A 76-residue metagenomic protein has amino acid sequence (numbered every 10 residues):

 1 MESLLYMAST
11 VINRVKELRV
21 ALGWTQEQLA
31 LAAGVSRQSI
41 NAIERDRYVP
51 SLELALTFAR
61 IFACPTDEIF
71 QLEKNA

Functional and structural regions predicted by a protein language model:
M1-Y6, R60, F70-A76: Short, charged recognition helix plus adjacent turn of helix-turn-helix-like nucleic-acid-binding domains
S9, V20-A21, Y48-V49: Short amphipathic helical patch at the helix-1/turn junction of helix-turn-helix
N13-A32: Short basic helix-loop element that most often maps to the first helix and adjoining turn of HTH DNA-binding modules
V15, L29-A30, I40-I43, I69: Conserved hydrophobic/aromatic packing and binding residues within compact polymer-binding modules
V35-Y48: Recognition helix of helix-turn-helix/homeodomain-like DNA-binding domains that insert into the DNA major groove
E53-E68: DNA major-groove recognition helix of helix-turn-helix/homeodomain DNA-binding modules
